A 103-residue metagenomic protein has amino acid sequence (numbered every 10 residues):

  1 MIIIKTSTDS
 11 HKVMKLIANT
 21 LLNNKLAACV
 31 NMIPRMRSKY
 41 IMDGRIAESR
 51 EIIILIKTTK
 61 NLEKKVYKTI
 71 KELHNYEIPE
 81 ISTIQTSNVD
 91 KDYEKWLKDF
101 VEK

Functional and structural regions predicted by a protein language model:
M1-K103: Positively charged, small/polar-rich N-terminal and surface patches that mediate targeting and assembly and bind
